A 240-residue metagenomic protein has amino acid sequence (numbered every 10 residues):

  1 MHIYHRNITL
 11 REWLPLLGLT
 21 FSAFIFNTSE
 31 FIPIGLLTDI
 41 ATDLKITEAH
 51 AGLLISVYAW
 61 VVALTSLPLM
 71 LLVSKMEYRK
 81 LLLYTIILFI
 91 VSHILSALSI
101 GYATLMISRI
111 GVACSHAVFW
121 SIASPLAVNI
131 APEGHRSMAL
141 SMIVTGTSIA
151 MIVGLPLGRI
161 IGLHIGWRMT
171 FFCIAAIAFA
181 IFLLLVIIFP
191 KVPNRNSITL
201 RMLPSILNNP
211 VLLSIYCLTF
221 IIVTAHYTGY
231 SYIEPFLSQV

Functional and structural regions predicted by a protein language model:
P15-E48, S66-L69, G229-E234: Extracytoplasmic
K45, E77, L98-T104: Helix-breaking motifs and short loop linkers at transmembrane-helix boundaries and internal kinks in secondary membrane
T65-E77: Helix-to-loop junctions at the C-terminal end of transmembrane segments in multipass secondary transporters
L81-I94: Structural signature of the two symmetry-related core transmembrane helices
S92-L95, A103-G111: Paired small-residue
T104, E133-H135, M142-I187, Y232 (+1 more regions): Helix-loop-helix hairpin linking two adjacent transmembrane segments in secondary transporters
S108-G146: Cytoplasmic helix-loop-helix junction between adjacent transmembrane helices in 12-TM secondary transporters
L213-V240: Extracytoplasmic gate region of multi-pass secondary transporters
